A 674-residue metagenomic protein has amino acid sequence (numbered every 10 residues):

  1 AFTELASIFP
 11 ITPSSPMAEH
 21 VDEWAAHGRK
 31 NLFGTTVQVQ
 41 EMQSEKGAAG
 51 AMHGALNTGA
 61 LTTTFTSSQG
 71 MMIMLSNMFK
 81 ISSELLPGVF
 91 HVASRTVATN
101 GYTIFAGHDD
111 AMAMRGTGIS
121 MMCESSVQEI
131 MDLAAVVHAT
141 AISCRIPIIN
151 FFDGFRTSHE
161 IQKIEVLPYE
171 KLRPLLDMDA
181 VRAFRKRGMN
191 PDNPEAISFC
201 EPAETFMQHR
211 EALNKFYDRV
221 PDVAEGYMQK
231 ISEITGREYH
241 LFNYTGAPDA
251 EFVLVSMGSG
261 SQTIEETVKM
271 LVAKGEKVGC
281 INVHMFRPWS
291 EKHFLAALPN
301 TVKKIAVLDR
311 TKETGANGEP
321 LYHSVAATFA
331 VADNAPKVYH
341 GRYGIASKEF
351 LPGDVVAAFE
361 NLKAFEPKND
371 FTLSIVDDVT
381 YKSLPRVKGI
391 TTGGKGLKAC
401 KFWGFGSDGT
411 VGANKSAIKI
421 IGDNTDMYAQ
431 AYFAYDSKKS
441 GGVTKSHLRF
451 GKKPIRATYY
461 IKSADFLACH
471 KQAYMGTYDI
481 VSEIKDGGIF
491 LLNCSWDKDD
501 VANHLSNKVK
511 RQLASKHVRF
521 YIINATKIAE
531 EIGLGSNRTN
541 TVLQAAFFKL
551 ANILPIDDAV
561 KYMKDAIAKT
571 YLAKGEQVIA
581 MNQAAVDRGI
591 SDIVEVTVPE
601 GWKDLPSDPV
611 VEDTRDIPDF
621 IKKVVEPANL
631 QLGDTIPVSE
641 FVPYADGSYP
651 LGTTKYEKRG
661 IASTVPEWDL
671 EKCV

Functional and structural regions predicted by a protein language model:
A1-A113, A135, F155, P367-N369 (+3 more regions): Thiamine diphosphate
E4-E41, I234, P248, V253-H284 (+1 more regions): Anionic-ligand anchoring segments at beta-strand to alpha-helix junctions in alpha/beta enzyme folds, i.e., glycine
M17-D22, A51-G54, M74-M78, T99-F105 (+12 more regions): Short acidic, glycine/serine/threonine-rich loops at helix termini
F33-V37, I148-N243: Conformationally flexible catalytic loops at phosphate/diphosphate-handling active centers
I104-G154, M178, A327, V331-G344 (+1 more regions): Conserved thiamine diphosphate
M114, E225-S374, H447-R449, A464-F466 (+1 more regions): Thiamine diphosphate
P288-K292, K304, L308-E319, G394-G406 (+1 more regions): Active-site cofactor/cluster-binding pocket
P609, G652-V674: Ferredoxin-like iron-sulfur electron-transfer modules
